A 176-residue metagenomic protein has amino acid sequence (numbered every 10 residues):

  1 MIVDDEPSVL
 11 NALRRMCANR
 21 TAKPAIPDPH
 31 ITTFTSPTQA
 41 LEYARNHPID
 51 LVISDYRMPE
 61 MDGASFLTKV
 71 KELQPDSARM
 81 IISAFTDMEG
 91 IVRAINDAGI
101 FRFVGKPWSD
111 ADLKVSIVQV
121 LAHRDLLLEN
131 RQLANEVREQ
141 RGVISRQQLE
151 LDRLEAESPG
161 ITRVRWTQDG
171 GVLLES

Functional and structural regions predicted by a protein language model:
D4-D5, D55, S83: Active-site residues of response regulator receiver
P7-T32: Two-component/phosphorelay signaling modules centered on CheY-like receiver
T33-E42, G63: Helix N-cap/capping motif at the beta->alpha junctions
E42, A64-D76, R93: Short amphipathic alpha-helix used as the core "switch/output" element in two-component signaling
M58: Receiver (REC) domain active-site loop signature in two-component systems and cognate sites in sensor histidine kinases
S65, T86-F103: Alpha4 helix (beta4-alpha4-beta5 surface) of REC/receiver domains from two-component response regulators
W108-I117, L121: C-terminal output helix
Q132-S176: C-terminal output/effector regions of signal-responsive regulators
